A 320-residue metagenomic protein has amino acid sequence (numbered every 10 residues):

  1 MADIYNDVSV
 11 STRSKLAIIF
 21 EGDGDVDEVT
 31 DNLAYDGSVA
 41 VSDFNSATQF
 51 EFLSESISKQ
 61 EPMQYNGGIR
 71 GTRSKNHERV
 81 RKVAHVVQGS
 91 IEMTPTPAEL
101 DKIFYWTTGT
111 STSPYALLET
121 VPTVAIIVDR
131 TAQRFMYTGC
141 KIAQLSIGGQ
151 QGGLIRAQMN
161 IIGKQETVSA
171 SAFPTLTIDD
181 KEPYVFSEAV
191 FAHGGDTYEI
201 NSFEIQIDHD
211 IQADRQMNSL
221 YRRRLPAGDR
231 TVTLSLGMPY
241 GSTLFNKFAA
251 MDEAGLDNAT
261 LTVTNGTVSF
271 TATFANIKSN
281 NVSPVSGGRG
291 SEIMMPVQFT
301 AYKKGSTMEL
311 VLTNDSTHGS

Functional and structural regions predicted by a protein language model:
A2-S320: Signature of extracytoplasmic/envelope-associated structural regions
